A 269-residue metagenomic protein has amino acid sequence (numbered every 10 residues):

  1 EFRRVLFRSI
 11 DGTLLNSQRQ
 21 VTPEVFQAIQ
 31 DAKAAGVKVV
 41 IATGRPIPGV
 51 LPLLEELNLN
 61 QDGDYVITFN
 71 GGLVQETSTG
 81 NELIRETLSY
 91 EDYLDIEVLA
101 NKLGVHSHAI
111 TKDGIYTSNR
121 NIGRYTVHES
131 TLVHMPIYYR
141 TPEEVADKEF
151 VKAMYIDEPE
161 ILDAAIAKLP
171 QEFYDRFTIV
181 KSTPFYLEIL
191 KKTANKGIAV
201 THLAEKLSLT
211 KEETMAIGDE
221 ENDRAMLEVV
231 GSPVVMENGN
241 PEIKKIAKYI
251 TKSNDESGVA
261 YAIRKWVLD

Functional and structural regions predicted by a protein language model:
R3, T22, E188-D269: Mg2+-dependent phosphoryl-transfer enzymes with acidic/Ser/Thr/Gly-rich catalytic loops
R3-Q18: Asp-based phosphoryl-transfer active-site loop
G12, A32, T43, N70 (+4 more regions): Residue-level signal for inorganic ion chemistry
P23-G123: Active-site phosphate-binding/coordination module
V25, V50-L54, A165, L169 (+3 more regions): Hydrophobic packing residues within well-ordered alpha-helices of enzyme cores
G36-V40, D64, K152, E212-E213 (+1 more regions): Short active-site oxyanion
L57, D62, N70, F173-D175 (+2 more regions): Short, structured coil segments at secondary-structure junctions
L99, L103-I217, R224, N238: Conserved acidic, metal-coordinating active-site core of Asp-based, Mg2+-dependent phosphoryl-transfer enzymes
